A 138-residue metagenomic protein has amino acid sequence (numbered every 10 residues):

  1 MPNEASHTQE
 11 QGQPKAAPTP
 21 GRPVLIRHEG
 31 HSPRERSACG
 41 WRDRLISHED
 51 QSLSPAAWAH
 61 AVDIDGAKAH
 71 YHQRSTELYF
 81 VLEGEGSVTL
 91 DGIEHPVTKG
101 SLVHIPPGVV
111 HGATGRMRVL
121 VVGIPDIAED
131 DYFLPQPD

Functional and structural regions predicted by a protein language model:
N3-H7, K15, T19-H28, R36-S37 (+2 more regions): Double-stranded beta-helix
H31-A69, S75, V122, D131-Y132: A short glycine-rich, His/Asp/Glu-containing loop-to-beta-strand
W58, L82-E83, T98-K99: A cytosolic small-molecule/anion-sensing beta-strand core signal
G66, R74-G86, D91: Glycine- and acidic-residue-biased ligand/ion/polar-headgroup-sensing regions
H72-R74, G115-R116: Short glycine/proline-enriched turns and hinge-like loops at secondary-structure junctions
V88-T89, I105, V109-R116, V121: Short beta-strand His + acidic residue motifs that chelate non-heme Fe in jelly-roll/DSBH and cupin folds
G92-G108: Short acidic-glycine-tyrosine-enriched beta hairpin
